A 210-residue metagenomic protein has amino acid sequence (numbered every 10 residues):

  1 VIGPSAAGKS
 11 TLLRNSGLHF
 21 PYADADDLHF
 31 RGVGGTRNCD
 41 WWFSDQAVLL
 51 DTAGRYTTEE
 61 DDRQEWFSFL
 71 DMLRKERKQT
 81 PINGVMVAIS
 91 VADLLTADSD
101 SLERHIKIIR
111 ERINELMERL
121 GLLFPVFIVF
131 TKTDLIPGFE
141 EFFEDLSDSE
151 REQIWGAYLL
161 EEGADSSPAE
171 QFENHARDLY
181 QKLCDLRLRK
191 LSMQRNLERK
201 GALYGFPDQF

Functional and structural regions predicted by a protein language model:
V1-F210: Basic, amphipathic N-terminal segments
